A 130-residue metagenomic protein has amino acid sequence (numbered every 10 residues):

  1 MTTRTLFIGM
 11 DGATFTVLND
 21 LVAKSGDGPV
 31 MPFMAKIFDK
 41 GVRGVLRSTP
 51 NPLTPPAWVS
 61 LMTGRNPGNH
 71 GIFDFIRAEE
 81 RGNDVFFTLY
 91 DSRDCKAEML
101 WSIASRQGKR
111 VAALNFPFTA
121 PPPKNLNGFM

Functional and structural regions predicted by a protein language model:
T2-R4, G12-M130: Active-site nucleophile/metal-coordination loop of metallo-enzymes that catalyze phosphate/sulfate and related
G9: Generic enzyme active-site microenvironment
